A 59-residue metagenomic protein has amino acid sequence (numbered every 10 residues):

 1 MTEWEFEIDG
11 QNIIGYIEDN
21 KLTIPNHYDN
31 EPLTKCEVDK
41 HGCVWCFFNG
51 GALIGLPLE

Functional and structural regions predicted by a protein language model:
M1-T2, L58-E59: Short intrinsically disordered terminal tails
E3-I8: A short beta-strand micro-motif
I13-I54, L58: Acidic, low-complexity, intrinsically disordered interaction modules
